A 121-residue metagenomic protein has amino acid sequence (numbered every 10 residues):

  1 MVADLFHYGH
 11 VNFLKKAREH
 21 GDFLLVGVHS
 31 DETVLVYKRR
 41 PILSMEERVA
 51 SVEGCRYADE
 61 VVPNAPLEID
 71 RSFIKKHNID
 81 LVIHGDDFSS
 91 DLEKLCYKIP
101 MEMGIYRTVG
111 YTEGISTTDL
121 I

Functional and structural regions predicted by a protein language model:
M1-I121: Nucleotidyltransferase catalytic core that binds NTPs
